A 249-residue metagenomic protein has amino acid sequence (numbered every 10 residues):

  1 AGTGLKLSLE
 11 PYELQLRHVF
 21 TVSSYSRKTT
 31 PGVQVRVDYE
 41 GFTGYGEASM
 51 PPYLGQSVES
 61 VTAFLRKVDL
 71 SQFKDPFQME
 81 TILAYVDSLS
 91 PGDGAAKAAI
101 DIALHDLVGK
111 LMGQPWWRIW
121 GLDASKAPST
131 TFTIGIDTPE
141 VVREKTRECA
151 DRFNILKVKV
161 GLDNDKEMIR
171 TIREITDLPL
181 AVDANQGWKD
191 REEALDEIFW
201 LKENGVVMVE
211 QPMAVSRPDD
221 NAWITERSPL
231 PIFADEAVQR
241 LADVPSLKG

Functional and structural regions predicted by a protein language model:
A1-P31: Short, Gly/Pro- and small/polar-rich lid/capping loops
G2-G4, L9, V37-Y39, T43-L111: Metal- or metallocofactor-binding catalytic centers and their adjacent structured scaffolds across diverse enzyme
V35, G41, I100, G113 (+4 more regions): Conserved, mostly hydrophobic/aromatic
G44, L180-V182, I232-F233: Residue-level marker for buried hydrophobic side chains located in beta-strands that build the well-ordered beta-sheet
A48, I102, L107, A184 (+2 more regions): Generic detector of well-ordered alpha-helical packing
S60, A194, S246: Histidine/acidic-residue-rich catalytic or RNA/ligand-binding cores of hydrolases and nuclease-related proteins
W116-S228: Metal-dependent enolase-superfamily TIM-barrel catalytic cores that perform enediolate-based chemistry
S216-G249: Catalytic alpha/beta core domains of metabolic enzymes, predominantly
